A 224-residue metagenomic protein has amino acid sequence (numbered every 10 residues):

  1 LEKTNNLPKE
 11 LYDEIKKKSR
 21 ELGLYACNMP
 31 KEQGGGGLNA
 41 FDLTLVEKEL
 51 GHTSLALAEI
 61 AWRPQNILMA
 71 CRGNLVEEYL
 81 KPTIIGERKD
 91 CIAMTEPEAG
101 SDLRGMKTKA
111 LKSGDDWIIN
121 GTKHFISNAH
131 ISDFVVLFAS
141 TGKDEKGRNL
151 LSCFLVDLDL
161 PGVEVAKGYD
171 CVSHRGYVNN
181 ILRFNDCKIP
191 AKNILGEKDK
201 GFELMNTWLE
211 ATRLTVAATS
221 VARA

Functional and structural regions predicted by a protein language model:
K16, R20-K89, S127-F134: Internal helix-loop-helix
G23, V46-G51, F138-S140, V156-P161 (+1 more regions): Short Ser/Thr-interspersed hydrophobic loop/turn segments at strand-loop and sheet-helix junctions that line or gate
G37-E49, D102-M106, R183, I189: Structural signature of FAD isoalloxazine-binding scaffolds in flavoprotein oxidoreductases
L38-A40, D102-R104, N128-D133, K146-L150 (+2 more regions): Short glycine/proline-enriched turns and hinge-like loops at secondary-structure junctions
A99-D102, W117, I126: Hydrophobic, small-residue-rich alpha-helical packing segments that form membrane-like cores
T108-L111: A structural signal for short hydrophobic beta-strand segments in well-ordered beta-sheet cores
N120-V165: A short core secondary-structure module
C153, V163-A224: Glycine-rich beta->alpha junctions and the first turn(s) of the following alpha-helix
